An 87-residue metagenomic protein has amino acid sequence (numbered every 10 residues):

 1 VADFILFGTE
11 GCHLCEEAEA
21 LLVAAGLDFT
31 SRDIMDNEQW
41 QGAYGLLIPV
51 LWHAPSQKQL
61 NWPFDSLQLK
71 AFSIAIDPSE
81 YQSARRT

Functional and structural regions predicted by a protein language model:
V1-A25: Local sequence-structure signature of Cys/Sec-based thiol-disulfide redox active-site neighborhoods
V1-F4, T9, P78-T87: Proteins that catalyze or organize thiol-disulfide redox chemistry and the adjacent proteostasis machinery handling
F7, R32, N61: Small/polar loops that bind or transfer phosphate-bearing groups
E16-A20, G42-A43, F64: Generic recognition of short, well-ordered alpha-helical segments
L27-W40, G45: Thiol-based oxidoreductase modules, predominantly thioredoxin-like and allied folds used for disulfide exchange
G45-W52: Structural micro-motif
A54-R86: Non-catalytic, surface beta->alpha helical segment in thiol-disulfide oxidoreductase systems
